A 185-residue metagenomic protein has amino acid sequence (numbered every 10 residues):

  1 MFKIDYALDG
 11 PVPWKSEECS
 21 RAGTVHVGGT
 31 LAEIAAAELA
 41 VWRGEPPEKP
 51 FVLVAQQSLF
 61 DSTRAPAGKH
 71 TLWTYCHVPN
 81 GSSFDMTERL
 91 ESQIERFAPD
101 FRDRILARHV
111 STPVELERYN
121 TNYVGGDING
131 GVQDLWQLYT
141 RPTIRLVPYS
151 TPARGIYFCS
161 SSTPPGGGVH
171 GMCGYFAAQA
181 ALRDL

Functional and structural regions predicted by a protein language model:
M1-A65: Mid-domain catalytic core of redox enzymes that form a hydrophobic substrate pocket/lid adjacent to a catalytic redox
Y6, T74, I94, I156 (+2 more regions): Hydrophobic, well-ordered secondary-structure elements that form the walls of internal hydrophobic environments
A7-D9, P66-Q93: Conserved FAD/dinucleotide-binding core of flavoprotein oxidoreductases
G10, A98, A181-L185: A generic secondary-structure signal for well-formed alpha-helical elements
P11-V12, E38-E48, S82-T121: Flavin-binding catalytic cores
K49-L53, D100-P164: A glycine-rich dinucleotide-binding beta-alpha-beta segment and adjacent secondary-structure elements that constitute
S62-K69, V147-T151: Short glycine/proline-enriched loop/turn "hinge" motifs that connect secondary-structure elements and lie
C159-R183: A conserved FAD-binding loop/helix module that cradles the flavin
